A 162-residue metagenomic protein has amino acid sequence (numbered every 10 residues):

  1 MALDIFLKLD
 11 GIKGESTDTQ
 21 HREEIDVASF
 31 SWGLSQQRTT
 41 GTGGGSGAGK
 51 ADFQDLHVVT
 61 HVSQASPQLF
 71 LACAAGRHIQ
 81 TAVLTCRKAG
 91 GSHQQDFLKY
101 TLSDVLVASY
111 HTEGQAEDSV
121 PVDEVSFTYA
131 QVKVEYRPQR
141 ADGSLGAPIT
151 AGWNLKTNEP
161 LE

Functional and structural regions predicted by a protein language model:
M1-E162: Glycine-rich, low-complexity intrinsically disordered segments
